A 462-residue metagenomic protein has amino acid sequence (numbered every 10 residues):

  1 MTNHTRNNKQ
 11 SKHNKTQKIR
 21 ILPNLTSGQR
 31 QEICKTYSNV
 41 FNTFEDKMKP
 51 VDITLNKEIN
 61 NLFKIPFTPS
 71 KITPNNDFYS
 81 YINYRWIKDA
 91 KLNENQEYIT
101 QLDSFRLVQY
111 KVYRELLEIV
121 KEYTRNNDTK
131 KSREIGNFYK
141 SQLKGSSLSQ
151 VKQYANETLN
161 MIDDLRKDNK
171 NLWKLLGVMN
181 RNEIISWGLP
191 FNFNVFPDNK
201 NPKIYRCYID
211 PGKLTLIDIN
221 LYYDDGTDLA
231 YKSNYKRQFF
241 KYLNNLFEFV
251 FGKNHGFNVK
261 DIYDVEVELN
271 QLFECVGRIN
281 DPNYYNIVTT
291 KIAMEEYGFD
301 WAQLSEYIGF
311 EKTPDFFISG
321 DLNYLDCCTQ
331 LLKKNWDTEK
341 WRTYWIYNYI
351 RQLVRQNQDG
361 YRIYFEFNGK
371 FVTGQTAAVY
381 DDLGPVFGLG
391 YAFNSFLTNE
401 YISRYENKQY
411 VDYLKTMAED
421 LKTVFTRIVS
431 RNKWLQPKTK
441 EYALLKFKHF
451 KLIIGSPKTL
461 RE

Functional and structural regions predicted by a protein language model:
M1-K35: Compositionally biased low-complexity segments enriched in polar/charged residues
I33-P66: Short, Gly/Pro- and small/polar-rich lid/capping loops
D52-E58, I72-N76, Y81-S149: Active-site-surrounding "flap" and adjacent substrate/cofactor-binding loops of secreted or lumenal enzymes, prototyped
F67-K88, T227-F247: Hydrophobic/aromatic-rich, well-ordered segments within soluble, folded domains that form packed cores
K111-L421, P457: Noncatalytic, helix-rich "gating/capping" subdomain that lines the substrate-entry/channel surface of large enzyme
N399-E462: Long, K/E/R/D-enriched contiguous segments that form extended
